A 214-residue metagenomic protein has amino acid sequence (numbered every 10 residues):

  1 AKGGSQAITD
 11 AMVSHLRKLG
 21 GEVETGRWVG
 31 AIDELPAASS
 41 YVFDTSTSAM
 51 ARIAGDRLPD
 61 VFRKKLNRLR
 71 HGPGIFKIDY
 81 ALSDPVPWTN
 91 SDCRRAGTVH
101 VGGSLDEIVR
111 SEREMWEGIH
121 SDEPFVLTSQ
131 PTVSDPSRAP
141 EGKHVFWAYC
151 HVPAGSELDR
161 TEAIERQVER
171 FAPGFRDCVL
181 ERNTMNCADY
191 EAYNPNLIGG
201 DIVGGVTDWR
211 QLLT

Functional and structural regions predicted by a protein language model:
A1, D122-L127, G174-T214: A glycine-rich dinucleotide-binding beta-alpha-beta segment and adjacent secondary-structure elements that constitute
A1-G30: Helical element adjacent to the flavin cofactor pocket in flavoenzyme catalytic cores
A11, H15-L19, D44, I53 (+2 more regions): Generic, well-ordered alpha-helical scaffold segments in large soluble proteins
R17-V23, W88, L158, E169-E181: Surface-exposed helix-capping loop/turn segments at secondary-structure junctions
G21, T25-A139: Mid-domain catalytic core of redox enzymes that form a hydrophobic substrate pocket/lid adjacent to a catalytic redox
S48-R52, A81, P140-Q167: Conserved FAD/dinucleotide-binding core of flavoprotein oxidoreductases
Y80-L82, V101, Q130, C150 (+3 more regions): Hydrophobic side chains in beta-strands
